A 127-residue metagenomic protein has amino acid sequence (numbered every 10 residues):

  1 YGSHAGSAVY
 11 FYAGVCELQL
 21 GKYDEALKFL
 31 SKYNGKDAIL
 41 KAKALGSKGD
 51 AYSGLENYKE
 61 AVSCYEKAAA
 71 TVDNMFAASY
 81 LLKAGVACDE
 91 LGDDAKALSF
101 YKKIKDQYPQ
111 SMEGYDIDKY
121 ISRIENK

Functional and structural regions predicted by a protein language model:
Y1-G6, L20, K32-A42, A70-A77 (+1 more regions): Short solvent-exposed coil/turn linkers within tandem alpha-helical repeat scaffolds
